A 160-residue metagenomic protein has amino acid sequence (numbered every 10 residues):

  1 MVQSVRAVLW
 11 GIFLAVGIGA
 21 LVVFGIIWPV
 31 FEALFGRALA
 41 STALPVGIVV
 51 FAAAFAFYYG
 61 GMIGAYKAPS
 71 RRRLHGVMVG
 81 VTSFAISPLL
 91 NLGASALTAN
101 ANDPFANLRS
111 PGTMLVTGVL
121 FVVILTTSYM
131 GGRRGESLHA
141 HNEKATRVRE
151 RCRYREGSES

Functional and structural regions predicted by a protein language model:
M1-S160: Juxtamembrane/disordered regions of integral membrane proteins
